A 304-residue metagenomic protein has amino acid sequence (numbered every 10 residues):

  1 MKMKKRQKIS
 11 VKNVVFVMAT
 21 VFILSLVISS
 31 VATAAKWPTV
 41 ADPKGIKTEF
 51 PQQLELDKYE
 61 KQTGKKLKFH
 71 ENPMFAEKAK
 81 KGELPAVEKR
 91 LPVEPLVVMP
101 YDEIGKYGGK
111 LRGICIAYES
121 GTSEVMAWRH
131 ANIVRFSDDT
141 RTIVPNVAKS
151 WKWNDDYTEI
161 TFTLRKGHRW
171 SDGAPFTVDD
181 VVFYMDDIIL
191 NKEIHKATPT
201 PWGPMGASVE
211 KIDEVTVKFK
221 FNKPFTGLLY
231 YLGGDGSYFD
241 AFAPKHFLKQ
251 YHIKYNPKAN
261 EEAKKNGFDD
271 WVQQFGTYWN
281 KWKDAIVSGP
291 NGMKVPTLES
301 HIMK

Functional and structural regions predicted by a protein language model:
M1-V11: N-terminal secretory signal peptides that target proteins for export/translocation
V17-V27: Bacterial N-terminal signal peptides
I28-A34: Sec/Tat signal peptide C-region and signal peptidase I cleavage site
A34-T63: Intrinsically disordered, low-structural-confidence terminal and linker regions
E71, A76-D155, D186, K281 (+1 more regions): N-terminal lobe/hinge region of extracytoplasmic solute-binding protein
S150-I194, I212, K218-K220, L228: Aromatic- and charge-enriched surface segment that lines or borders ligand/interaction sites
P199-K281: Surface-exposed binding/hinge segments that line and control ligand-binding clefts or catalytic entry sites
D269-K304: Alpha-helix-centered segments that form part of catalytic cores
